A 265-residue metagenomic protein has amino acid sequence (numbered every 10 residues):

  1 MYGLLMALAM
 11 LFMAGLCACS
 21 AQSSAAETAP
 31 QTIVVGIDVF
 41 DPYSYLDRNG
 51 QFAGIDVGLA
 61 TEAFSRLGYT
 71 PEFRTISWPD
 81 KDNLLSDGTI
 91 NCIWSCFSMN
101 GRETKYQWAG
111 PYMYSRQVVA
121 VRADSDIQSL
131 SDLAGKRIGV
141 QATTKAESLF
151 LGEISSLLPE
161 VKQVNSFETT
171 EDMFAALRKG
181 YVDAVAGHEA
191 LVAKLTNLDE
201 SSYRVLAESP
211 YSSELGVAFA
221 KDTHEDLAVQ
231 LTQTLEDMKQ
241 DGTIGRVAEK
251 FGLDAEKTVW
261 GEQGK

Functional and structural regions predicted by a protein language model:
G15-A18: C-terminal motif of bacterial Sec signal peptides marking the signal peptidase cleavage site
A26-C96, S166, Q230, D241 (+1 more regions): Extracytoplasmic small-molecule ligand-binding "clamshell" domains of the periplasmic binding protein/Venus flytrap
I37-V39, Y114-V121, A193, N197-E236 (+1 more regions): Periplasmic-binding protein-like
V39-F40, R48-Q51, F97-M99, R122-D126 (+2 more regions): Short coil/turn segments
L46, A60-Y69, A146-F167, T196-E200 (+1 more regions): Ligand-binding cleft/hinge of the Venus flytrap
V57-R66, I127, S131-R137, A142-K145 (+1 more regions): Extended ligand-binding regions for polar small-molecule ligands
T61, T70-D132, R204-S209: Acidic, polar ligand-binding/catalytic clefts
D80-N83, C96-K105, L149-G152, A176-R178 (+1 more regions): A ligand-binding cleft/hinge motif common to bilobed small-molecule-binding domains
